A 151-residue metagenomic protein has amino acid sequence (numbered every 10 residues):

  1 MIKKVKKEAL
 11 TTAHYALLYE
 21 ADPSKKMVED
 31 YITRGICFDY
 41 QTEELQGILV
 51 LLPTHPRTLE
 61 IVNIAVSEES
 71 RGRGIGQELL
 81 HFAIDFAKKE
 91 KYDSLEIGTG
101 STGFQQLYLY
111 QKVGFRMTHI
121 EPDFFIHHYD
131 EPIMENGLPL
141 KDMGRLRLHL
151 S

Functional and structural regions predicted by a protein language model:
M1-A9, G144, H149-S151: Conserved N-terminal entry element of GNAT/NAT acetyltransferase domains
K3-E68, H81: Acetyl-CoA-dependent GNAT
I64-R71, T99-S101: A short, internal acetyl-CoA/4′-phosphopantetheine-binding micro-motif in the GNAT/acyltransferase core
V66, G72-K89, K112: Conserved acetyl-CoA-binding loop-helix of GNAT-fold acetyltransferases
A87-T99: Conserved GNAT acetyl-CoA-binding A-motif
I97-L107, P122-H128: Conserved beta-strand-loop-alpha-helix junction that forms the acyl-donor binding cleft
L109-Y110, F115: Conserved active-site tyrosine of GNAT-family acetyltransferases
T118-D142: Short, flexible, glycine-rich and Lys/Arg-enriched loop motifs at helix boundaries that contact anionic partners
